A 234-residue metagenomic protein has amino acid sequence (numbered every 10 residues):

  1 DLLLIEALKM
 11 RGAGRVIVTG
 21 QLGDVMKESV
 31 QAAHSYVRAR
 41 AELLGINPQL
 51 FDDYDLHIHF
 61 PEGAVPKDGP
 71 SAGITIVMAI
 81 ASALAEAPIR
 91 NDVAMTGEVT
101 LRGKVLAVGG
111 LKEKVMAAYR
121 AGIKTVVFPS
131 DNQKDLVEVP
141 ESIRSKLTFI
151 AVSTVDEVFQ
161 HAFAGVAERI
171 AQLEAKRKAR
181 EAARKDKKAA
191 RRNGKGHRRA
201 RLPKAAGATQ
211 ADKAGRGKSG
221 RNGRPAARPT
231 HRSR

Functional and structural regions predicted by a protein language model:
D1-R234: Peripheral, non-AAA+ core regions of ATP-driven protein-machinery
